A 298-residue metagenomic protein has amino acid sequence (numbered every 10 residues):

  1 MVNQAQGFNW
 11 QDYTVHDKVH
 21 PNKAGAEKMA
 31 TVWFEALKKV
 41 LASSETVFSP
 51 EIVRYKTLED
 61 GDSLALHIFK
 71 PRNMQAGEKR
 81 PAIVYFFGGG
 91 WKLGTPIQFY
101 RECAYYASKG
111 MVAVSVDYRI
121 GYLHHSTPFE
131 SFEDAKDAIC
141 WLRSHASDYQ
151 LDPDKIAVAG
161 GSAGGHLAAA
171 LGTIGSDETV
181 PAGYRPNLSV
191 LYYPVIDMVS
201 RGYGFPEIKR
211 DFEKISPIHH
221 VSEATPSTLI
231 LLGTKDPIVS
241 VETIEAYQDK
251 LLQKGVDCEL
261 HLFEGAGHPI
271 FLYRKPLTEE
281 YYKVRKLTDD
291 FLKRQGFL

Functional and structural regions predicted by a protein language model:
M1-S44, G267-Y273: Catalytic His-Asp segment of secreted/periplasmic serine-dependent ester chemistry enzymes
E45-E78: N-terminal cap/lid segment of alpha/beta-hydrolase-fold proteins
E78-G89: Short beta-strand element of the alpha/beta-hydrolase
P96-S115: Short amphipathic alpha-helix adjacent to the substrate-entry channel of hydrolases
T127-S147, K283-L287: Alpha/beta-hydrolase active-site loop
D137-E207, F212-E213, P217: Primarily recognizes the serine-hydrolase "nucleophile elbow" in alpha/beta-hydrolase and SGNH/GDSL folds
I230-L232, D236: Short beta-strand/loop motif that positions the catalytic acidic residue of the alpha/beta-hydrolase fold
P237-T243: Conserved alpha/beta-hydrolase "acid-adjacent" motif
